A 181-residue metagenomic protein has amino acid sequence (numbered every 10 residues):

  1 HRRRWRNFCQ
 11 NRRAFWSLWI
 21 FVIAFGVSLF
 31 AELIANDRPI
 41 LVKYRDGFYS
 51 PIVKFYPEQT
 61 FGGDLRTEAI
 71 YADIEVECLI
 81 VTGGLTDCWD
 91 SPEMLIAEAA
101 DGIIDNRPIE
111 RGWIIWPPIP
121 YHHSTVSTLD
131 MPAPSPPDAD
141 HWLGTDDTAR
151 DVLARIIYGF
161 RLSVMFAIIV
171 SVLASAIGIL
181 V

Functional and structural regions predicted by a protein language model:
H1-S175, I179: Gly/Trp-centered helix-boundary motif
